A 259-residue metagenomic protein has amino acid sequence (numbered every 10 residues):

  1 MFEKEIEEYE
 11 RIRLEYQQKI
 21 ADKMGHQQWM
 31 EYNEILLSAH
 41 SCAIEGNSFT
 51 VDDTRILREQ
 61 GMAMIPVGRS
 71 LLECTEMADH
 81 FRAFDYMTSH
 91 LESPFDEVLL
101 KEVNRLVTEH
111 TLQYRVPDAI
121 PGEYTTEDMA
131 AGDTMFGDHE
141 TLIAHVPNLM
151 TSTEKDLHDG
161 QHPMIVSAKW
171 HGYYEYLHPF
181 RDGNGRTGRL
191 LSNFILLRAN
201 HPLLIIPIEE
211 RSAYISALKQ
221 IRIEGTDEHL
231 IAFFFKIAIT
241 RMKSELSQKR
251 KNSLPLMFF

Functional and structural regions predicted by a protein language model:
M1-F259: FIC/Doc superfamily catalytic core
